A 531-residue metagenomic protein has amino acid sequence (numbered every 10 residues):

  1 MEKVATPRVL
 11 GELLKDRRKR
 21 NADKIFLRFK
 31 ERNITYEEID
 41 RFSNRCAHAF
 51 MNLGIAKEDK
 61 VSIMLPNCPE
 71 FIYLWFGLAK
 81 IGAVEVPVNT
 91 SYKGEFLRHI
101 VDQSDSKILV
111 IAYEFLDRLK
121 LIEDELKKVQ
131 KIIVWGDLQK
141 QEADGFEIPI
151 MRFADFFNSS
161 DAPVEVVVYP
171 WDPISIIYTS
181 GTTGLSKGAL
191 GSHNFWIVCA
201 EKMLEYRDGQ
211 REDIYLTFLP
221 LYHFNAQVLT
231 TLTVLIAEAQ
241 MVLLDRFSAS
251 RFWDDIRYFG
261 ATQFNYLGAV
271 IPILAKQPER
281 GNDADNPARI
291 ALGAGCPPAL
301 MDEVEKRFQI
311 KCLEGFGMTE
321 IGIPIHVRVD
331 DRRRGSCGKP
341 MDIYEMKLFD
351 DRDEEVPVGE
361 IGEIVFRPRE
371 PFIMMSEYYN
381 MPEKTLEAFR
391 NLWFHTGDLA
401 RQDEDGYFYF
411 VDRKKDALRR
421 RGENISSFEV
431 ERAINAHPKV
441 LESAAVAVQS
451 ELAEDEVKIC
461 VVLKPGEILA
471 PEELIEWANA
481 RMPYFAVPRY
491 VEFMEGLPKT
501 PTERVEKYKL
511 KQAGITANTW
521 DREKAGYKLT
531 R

Functional and structural regions predicted by a protein language model:
E2-P7, G11, D23-C68, I72-F76 (+3 more regions): Conserved AMP-binding/adenylate-forming core of the ANL superfamily
E12-K15, K30, N52-L53, K80-D155 (+2 more regions): Structural core segment of the AMP-binding/adenylate-forming
D23, I150-M151, D155-Y178, L185 (+1 more regions): Conserved pre-ATP/AMP-binding loop-to-beta segment of ANL
T35-E38, I174-V198: Conserved AMP-binding A3 loop
H48, T90-R98, L109-I111, F115 (+9 more regions): AMP-binding/adenylate-forming catalytic core of the ANL superfamily
W135, P483-R504, G526-R531: AMP-binding/adenylate-forming catalytic domain of the ANL superfamily
M151, W253, Y258-Y266, A275-R334 (+2 more regions): Gly/Ser/Thr-rich phosphate-binding loop
I197-I214, Y222-Q263, I273, Q277 (+1 more regions): Conserved AMP-binding/adenylation subdomain of ANL enzymes
